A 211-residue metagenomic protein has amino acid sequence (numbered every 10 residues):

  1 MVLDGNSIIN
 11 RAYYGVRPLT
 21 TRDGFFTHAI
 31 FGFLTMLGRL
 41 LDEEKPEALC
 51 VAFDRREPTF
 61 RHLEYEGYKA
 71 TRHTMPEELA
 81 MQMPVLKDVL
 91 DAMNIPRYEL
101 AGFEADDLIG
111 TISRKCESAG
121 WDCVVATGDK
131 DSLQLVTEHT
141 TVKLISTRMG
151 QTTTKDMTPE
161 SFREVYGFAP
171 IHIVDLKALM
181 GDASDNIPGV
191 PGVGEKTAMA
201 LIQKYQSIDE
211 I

Functional and structural regions predicted by a protein language model:
M1-C50, D54-E57, R61-E64: Non-catalytic, usually N-terminal nucleic-acid engagement modules in DNA/RNA processing proteins
L19-T20, A70-I211: Extended two-metal-dependent nuclease catalytic cores across DNA- and RNA-processing enzymes
G67: Arg/Lys-rich, often Gly-containing low-complexity segments of ribosomal proteins
